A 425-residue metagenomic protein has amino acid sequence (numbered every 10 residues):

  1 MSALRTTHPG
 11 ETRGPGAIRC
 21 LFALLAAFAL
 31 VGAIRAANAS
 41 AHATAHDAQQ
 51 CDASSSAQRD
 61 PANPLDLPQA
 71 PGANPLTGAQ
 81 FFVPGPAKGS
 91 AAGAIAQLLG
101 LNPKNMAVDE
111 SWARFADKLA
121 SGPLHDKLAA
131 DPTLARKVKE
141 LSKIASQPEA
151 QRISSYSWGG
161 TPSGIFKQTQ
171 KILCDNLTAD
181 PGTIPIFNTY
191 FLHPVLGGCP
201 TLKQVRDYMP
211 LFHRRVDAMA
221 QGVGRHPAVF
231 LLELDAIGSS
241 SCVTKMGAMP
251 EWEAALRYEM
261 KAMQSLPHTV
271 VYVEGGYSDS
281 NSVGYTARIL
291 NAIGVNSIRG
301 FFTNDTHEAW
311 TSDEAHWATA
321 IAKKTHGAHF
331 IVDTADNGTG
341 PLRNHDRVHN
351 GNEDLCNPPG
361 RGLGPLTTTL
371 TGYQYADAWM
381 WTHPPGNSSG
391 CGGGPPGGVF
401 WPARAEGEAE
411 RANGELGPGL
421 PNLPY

Functional and structural regions predicted by a protein language model:
M1-A17: N-terminal secretory signal peptides that target proteins for export/translocation
C20-G32: Bacterial N-terminal signal peptides
V31-A53, A57: C-terminal region of N-terminal signal peptides and the immediate post-cleavage residues of exported proteins
N63-P64, G72-G222, P384-W401: N-terminal carbohydrate-binding/catalytic regions of secreted carbohydrate-active enzymes
A79-V83, T183-T189, A228-L232, V271 (+3 more regions): Hydrophobic faces of well-ordered beta-strands that scaffold small-molecule active sites in alpha/beta enzyme cores
G182-P194, T201-V216, A220-S239, K245-L256 (+1 more regions): Mobile, glycine-rich extracellular loop/lid and propeptide segments that shape or gate substrate/ligand access
V243-K245, M249-L256, S280-G294, D313-I321: Distinct, well-ordered alpha-helical segments
D336, G340, V348-Y425: Substrate-binding cleft of secreted/luminal carbohydrate-active enzymes
